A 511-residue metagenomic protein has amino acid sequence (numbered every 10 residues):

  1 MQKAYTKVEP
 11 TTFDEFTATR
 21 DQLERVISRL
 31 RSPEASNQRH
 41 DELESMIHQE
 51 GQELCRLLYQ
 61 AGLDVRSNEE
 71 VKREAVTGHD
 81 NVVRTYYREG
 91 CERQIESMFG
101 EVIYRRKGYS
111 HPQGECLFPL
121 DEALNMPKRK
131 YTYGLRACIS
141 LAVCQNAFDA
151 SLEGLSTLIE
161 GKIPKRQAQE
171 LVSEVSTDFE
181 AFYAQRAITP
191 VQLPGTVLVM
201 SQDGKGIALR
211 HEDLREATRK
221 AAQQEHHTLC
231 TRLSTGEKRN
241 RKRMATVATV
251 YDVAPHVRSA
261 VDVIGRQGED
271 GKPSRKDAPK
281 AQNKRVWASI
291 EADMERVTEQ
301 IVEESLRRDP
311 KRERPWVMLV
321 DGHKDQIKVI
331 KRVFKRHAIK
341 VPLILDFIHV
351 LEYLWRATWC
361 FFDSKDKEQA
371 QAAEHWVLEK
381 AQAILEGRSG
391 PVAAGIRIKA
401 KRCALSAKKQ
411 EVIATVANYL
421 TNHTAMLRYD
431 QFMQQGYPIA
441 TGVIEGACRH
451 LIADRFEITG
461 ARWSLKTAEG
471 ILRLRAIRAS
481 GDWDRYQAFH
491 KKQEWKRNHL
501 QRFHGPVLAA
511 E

Functional and structural regions predicted by a protein language model:
M1-V65, R106-E511: Catalytic center-proximal scaffold of phosphoryl-transfer enzymes
D64-K128: An N-terminal low-complexity regulatory-tail signal and nearby short nucleic-acid-interaction modules
